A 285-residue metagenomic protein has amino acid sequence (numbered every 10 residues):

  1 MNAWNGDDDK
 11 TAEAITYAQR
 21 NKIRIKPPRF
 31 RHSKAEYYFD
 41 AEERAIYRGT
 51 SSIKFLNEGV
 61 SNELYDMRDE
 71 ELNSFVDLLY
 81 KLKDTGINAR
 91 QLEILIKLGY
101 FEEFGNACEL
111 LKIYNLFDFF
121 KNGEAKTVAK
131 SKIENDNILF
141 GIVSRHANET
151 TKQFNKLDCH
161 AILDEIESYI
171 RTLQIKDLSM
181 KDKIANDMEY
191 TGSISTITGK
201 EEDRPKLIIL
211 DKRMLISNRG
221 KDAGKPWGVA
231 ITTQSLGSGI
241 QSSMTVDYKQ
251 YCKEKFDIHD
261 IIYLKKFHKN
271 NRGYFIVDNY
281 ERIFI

Functional and structural regions predicted by a protein language model:
M1-I285: Noncatalytic, beta-rich nucleic-acid-contacting surfaces in large DNA/RNA-processing enzymes
